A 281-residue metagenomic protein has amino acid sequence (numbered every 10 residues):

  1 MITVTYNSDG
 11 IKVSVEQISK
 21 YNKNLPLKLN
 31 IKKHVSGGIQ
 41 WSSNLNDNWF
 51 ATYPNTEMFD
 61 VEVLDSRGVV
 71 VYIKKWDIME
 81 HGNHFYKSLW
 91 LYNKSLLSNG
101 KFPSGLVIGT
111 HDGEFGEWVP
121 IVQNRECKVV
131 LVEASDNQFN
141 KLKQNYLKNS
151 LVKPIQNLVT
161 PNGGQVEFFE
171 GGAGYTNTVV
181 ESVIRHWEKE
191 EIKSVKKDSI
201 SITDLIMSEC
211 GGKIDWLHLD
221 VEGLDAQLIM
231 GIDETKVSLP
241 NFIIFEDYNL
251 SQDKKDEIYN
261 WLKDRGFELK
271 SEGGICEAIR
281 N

Functional and structural regions predicted by a protein language model:
T3-N281: Phosphate/nucleotide-binding beta-alpha loop and adjacent structural elements of enzyme active sites
